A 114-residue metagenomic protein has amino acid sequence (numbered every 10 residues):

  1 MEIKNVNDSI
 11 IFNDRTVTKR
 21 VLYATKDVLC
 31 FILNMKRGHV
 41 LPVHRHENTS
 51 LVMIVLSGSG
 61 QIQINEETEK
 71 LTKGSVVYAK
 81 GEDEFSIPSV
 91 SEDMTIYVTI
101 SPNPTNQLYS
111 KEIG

Functional and structural regions predicted by a protein language model:
M1-L29, P42, L108-G114: A short, N-terminal "cap"/entry segment at the start of jelly-roll beta-barrel domains of the cupin/DSBH fold
F31-H46: Conserved short histidine dyad/triad with adjacent acidic residue
V40-P42, Q61, V77, G81-S86: Histidine-centered metal-chelating micro-motifs
T49-G60: Glycine- and acidic-residue-biased ligand/ion/polar-headgroup-sensing regions
E67-G81: Short acidic-glycine-tyrosine-enriched beta hairpin
G81-T105: Ligand-binding loop in jelly-roll beta-barrel domains
